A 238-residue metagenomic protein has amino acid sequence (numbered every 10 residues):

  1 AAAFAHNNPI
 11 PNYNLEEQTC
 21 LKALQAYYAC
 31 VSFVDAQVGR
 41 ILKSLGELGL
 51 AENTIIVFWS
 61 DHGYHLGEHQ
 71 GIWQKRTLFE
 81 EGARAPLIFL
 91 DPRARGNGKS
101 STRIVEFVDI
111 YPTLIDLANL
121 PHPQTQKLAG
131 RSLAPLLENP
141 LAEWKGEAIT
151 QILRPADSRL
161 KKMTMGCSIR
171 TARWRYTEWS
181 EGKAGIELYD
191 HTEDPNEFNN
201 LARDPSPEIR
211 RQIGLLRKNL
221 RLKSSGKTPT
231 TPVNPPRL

Functional and structural regions predicted by a protein language model:
A1-I104, L117-Q126, E178-G182, P207-R211: Active-site-proximal cap/lid insertion segments
Y28-V31, D35, G39-L42, G46 (+6 more regions): Non-transmembrane alpha-helical segments in soluble domains of secreted/periplasmic/extracellular proteins
H62-E68, R95, V108-Y111, D116-H191 (+1 more regions): C-terminal cap/loop subdomain of S1 sulfatases and analogous C-terminal strand-loop tails that border
K99, R159-K161, L201: Short histidine-centered beta-strand/loop micro-motifs that create catalytic or ligand/metal-coordination sites
D194: Intrinsically disordered, low-complexity polar regions and short flexible loop motifs
P205-P207, G226: Membrane-associated feature with strongest affinity for ZDHHC
G214, L220-V233: C-terminal helix-rich "cap/oligomerization" subdomain common to oxidoreductases
